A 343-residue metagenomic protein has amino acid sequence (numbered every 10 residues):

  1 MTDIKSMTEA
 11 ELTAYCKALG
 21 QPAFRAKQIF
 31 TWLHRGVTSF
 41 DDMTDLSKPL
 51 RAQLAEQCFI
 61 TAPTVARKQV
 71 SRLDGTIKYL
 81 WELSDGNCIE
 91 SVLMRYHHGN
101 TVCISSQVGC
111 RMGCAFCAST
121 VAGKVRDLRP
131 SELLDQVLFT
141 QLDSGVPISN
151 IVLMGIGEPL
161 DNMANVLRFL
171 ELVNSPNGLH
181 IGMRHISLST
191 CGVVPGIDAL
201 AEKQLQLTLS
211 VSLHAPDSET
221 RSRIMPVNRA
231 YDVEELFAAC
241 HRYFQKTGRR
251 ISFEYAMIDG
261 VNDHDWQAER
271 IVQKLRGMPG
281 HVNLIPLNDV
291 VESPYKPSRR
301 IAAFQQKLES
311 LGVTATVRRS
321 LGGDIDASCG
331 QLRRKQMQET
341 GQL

Functional and structural regions predicted by a protein language model:
M1-I89, H241-R250, Y255-L343: Auxiliary Fe-S-binding modules of radical SAM enzymes
Q28, Q107, L133-Q136, Q305: Glutamine-centric residue-chemistry signal
S71, S105-S106, S119, S189 (+1 more regions): Short linear Ser/Thr-Pro motifs
Y79-S105: Helix-turn-helix/homeodomain-like alpha-helical modules used for DNA recognition and transcription-factor dimerization
R95-E132: Canonical Radical SAM [4Fe-4S] cluster-binding loop centered on the CxxxCxxC motif and its immediate flanking residues
V121-N150: Conserved alpha-helical substructure of the radical SAM core
F139-A315: Conserved AdoMet/S-adenosylmethionine-binding subsite of the radical SAM
